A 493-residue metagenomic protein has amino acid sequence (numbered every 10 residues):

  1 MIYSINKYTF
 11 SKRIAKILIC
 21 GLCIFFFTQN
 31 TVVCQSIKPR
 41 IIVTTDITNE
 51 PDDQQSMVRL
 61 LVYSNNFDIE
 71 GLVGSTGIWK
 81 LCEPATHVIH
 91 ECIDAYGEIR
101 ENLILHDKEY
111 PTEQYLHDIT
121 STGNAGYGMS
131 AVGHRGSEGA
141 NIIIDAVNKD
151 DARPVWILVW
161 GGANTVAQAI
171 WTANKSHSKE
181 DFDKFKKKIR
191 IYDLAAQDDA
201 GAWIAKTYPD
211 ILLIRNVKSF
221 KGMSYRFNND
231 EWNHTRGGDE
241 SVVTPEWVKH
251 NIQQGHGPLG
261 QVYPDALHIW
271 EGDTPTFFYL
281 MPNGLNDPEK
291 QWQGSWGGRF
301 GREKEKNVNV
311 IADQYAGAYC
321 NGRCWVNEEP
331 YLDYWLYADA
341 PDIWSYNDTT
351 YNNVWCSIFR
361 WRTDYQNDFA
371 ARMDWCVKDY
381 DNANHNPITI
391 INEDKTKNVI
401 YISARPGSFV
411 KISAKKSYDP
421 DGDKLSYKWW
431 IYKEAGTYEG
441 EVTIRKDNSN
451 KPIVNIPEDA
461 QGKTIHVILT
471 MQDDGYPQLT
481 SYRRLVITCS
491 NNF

Functional and structural regions predicted by a protein language model:
M1-S36: Bacterial Sec-dependent N-terminal signal peptides
Q35-K411, S417-Y438, D459-G462: N-terminal acidic, glycine/proline-rich low-complexity segments
I431-N455: Surface-exposed, flexible coil segments in extracellular/virion-facing regions
N455-Q461, D474: Short, surface-exposed loop/turn segments at beta-strand-coil junctions that are enriched for proline with nearby
Q472-Q478: Short, solvent-exposed loop/turn segments at the edges of extracellular beta-sandwich modules
Q478-L485: Extracellular and select intracellular beta-sandwich modules with Ser/Thr-enriched, small-residue motifs on
T488-F493: Extracellular interdomain linker/stem segments of modular secreted and single-pass surface proteins
